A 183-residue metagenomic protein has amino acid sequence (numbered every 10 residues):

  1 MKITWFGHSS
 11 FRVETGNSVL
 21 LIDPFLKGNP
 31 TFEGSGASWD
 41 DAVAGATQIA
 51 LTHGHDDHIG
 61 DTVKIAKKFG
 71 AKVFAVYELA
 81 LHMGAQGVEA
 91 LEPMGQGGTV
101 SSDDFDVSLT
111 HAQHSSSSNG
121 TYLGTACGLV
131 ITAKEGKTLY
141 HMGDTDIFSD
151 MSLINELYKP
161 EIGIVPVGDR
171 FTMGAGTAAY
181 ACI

Functional and structural regions predicted by a protein language model:
M1-T4: Extreme N-terminal starter segment of soluble prokaryotic enzymes
R12-G54, G60-K64, E78, S115-N119 (+1 more regions): Pre-active-site segment of Zn-dependent metallo-hydrolases
S18, K68-A71, V88: A short helix->loop->beta-strand "cap" motif at the edges of active sites that frequently abuts
S18-L20, T47-Q48, F105, K137-L139 (+1 more regions): Structural motif
S35-G36, Y122-A126, D146, G174-I183: Charged helix-capping and loop-helix junction motifs
A46, G70-A71, P160: Local beta-strand N-terminus motif with an aromatic residue
A75-K137: Metallo-beta-lactamase
L81, S149-I183: Cap/insert and terminal regions of metallo-dependent hydrolase folds
